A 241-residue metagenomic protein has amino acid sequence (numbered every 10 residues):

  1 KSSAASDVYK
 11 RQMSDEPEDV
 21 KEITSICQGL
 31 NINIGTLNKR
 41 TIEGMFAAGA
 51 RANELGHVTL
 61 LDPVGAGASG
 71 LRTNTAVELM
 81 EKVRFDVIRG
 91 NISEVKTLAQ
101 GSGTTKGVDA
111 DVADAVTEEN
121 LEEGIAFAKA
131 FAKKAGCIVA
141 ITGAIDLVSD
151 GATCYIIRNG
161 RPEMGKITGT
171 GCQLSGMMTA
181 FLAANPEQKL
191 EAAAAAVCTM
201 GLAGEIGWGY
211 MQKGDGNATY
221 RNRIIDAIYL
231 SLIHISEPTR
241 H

Functional and structural regions predicted by a protein language model:
K1-A5, Y9, I233-H241: Single conserved hydrophobic/aromatic residue that forms the stacking wall/gate of nucleotide- or nucleobase-binding
D7-R51: Active-site cofactor/substrate anionic-group-binding motifs, chiefly glycine- and Lys/Arg-rich phosphate-binding loops
A52-E81, V87: Glycine/small-residue-rich loop that forms an oxyanion/phosphate-binding "nest" at active or ligand-binding sites
T73-C154: Conserved phosphate/ATP/ADP-binding segment of small-molecule kinases
F127-A132, K189-G204, I224-I225: Short, well-structured alpha-helical segments that form the helix of a local strand-helix-strand
I157-G169: Short pre-catalytic strand/loop immediately N-terminal to key active-site residues, enriched for Gly-Thr
K166-C198: Short, small-residue alpha-helix embedded
L202-S236: Charged C-terminal helix
